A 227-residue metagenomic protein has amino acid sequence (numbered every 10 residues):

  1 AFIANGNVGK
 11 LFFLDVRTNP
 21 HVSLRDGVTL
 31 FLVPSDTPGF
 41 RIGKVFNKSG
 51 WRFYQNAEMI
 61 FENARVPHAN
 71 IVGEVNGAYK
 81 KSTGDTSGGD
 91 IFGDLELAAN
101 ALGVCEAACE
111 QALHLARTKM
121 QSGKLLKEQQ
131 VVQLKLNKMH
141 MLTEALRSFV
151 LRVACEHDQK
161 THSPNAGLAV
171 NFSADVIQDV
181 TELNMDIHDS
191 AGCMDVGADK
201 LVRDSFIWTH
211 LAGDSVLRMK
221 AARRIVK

Functional and structural regions predicted by a protein language model:
A1-G6, F92-D94, I207-D214: Glycine-rich phosphate/pyrophosphate-binding beta-alpha loops
A1-I42: A short core secondary-structure module
A1-N7, T18, A69-I71, M185-C193: Active-site beta-strand/loop segments that form the cofactor-binding cradle of oxidoreductase flavoproteins
N5-L11, G89, H157-K160, K200-D204: Internal helix-loop-helix
R41-E144, W208: Glycine-rich beta->alpha junctions and the first turn(s) of the following alpha-helix
G88, H188-K227: Glycine-rich phosphate/cofactor-binding loops in nucleotide/flavin-utilizing enzymes
L113-K124, H140-D175, T181, M185-D195: C-terminal helix-coil-helix/basic helical segment that borders enzyme active sites and/or dimer interfaces and provides
